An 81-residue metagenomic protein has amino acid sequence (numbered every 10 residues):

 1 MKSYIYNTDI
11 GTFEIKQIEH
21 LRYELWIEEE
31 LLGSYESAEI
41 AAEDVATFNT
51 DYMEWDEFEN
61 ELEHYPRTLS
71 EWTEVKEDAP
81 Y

Functional and structural regions predicted by a protein language model:
M1-D9, D51-W55: Short, basic/low-complexity N-terminal boundary segments at the transition from targeting/disordered tails
I5-L31: Short aromatic-glycine-(Arg/Gly/Cys) micro-motifs in beta-strand/loop hairpins
L32-Y81: Mixed-charge, Lys/Arg-enriched low-complexity segments
